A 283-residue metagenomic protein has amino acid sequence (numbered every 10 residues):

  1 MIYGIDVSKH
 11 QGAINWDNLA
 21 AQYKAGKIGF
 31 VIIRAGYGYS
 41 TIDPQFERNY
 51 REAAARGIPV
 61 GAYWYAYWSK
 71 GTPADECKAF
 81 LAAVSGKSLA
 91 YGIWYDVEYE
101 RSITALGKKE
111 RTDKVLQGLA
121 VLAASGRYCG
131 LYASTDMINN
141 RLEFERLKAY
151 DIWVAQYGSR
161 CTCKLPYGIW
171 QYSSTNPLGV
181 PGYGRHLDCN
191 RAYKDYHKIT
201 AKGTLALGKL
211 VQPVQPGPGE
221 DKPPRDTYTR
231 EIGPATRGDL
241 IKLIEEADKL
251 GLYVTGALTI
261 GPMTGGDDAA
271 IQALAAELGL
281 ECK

Functional and structural regions predicted by a protein language model:
M1-Q11, W16-D17, Q22-A25, E145-K222: Functionally critical loop-and-helix segments that line ligand-binding/catalytic clefts of soluble enzyme domains
M1-Q117, A123-G126: Substrate-binding cleft of extracellular glycoside hydrolase catalytic domains
V60, Y128-G130, I152, V254: Hydrophobic anchor at the start of a short beta-strand that flanks the dinucleotide cofactor-binding loop
A62-Y67, V211-K283: Solvent-exposed beta-strand motifs enriched in subsets of small alpha/beta binding domains, especially certain
T72-D75, M137-L147: Glycine-rich, charge-decorated loop segments at or immediately adjacent to ligand/cofactor-binding or catalytic sites
L81-Y95, Y99-R101, L142-P166, A276-L278: Structural recognition of alpha->loop->beta junctions
E100, D136-N139, Y157-T162, S174-P177 (+2 more regions): Short Gly/Pro-enriched loop/turn and capping motifs at secondary-structure junctions
G126-N140: Aromatic-lined carbohydrate-recognition surfaces of secreted/lumenal glycan-active proteins
